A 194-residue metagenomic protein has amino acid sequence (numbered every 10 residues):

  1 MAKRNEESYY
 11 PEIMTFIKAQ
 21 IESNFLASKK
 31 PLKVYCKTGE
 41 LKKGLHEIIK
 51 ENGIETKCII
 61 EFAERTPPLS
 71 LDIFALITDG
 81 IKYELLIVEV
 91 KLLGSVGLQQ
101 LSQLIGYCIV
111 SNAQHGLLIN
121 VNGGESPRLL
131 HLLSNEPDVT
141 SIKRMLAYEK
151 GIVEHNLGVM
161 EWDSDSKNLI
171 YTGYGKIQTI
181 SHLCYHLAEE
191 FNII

Functional and structural regions predicted by a protein language model:
M1-K33: Nuclease catalytic cores
I13-F25, I49, I77, C108-S111 (+3 more regions): Hydrophobic, Leu/Ile/Phe/Ala-enriched alpha-helical segments that form helix-helix packing faces
S28-E84, V96, S166-S181: Active-site metal-binding core of divalent-cation-utilizing nuclease and nuclease-like domains
D72, S102-Q103: Well-ordered alpha-helical segments embedded in enzymatic catalytic cores
F74, K91, N122: Anionic group-transfer/hydrolysis microenvironments
V88: Conserved beta3 VAIK motif of the Hanks protein kinase fold
S95-S102, C108-S164: Nucleic-acid nuclease catalytic cores
K143-I194: Non-catalytic C-terminal interaction segments of nucleic acid-processing enzymes
